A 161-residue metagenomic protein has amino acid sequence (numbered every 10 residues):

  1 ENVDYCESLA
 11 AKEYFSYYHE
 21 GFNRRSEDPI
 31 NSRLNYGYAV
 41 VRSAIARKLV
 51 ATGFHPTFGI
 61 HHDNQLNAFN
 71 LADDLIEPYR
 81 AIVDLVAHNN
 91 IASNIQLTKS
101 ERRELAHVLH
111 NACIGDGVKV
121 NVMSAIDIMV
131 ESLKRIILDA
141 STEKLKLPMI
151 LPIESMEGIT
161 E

Functional and structural regions predicted by a protein language model:
E1-E161: Active-site helix-to-loop segments that bind/position phosphate- or nucleotide-bearing substrates and donors across
